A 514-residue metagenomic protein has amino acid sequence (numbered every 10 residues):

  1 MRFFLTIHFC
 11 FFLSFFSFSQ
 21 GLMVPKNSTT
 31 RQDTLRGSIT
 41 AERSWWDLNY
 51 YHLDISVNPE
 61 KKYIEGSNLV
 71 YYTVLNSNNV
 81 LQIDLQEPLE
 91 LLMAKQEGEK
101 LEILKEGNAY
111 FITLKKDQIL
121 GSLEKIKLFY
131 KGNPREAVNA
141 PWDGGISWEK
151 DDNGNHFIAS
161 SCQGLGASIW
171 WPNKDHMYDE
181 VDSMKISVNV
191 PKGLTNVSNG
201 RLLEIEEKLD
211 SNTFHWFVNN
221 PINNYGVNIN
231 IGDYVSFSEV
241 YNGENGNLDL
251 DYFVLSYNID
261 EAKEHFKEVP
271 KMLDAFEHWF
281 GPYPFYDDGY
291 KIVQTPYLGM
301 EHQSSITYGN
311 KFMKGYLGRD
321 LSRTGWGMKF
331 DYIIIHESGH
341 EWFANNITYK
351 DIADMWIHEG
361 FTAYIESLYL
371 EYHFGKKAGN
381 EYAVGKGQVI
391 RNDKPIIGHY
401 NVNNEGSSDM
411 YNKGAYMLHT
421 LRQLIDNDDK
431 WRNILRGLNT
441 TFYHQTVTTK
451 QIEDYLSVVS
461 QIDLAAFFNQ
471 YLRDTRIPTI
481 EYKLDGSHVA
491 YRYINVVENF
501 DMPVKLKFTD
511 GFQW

Functional and structural regions predicted by a protein language model:
S19-E65, L92, E149-F157, H176-Y178 (+1 more regions): N-terminal, polar/Ser/Thr-rich
R36, T40, L120, F129-M184 (+1 more regions): Glycine/proline-rich low-complexity spacer/linker segments in large multi-domain proteins
G66, K174-I335: Hydrophobic helix-coil surface modules that form long, contiguous segments used for peptide/substrate interaction
Q86-E149: A surface-exposed beta-strand-loop module
E90-E97, V197, L464-A465, I480-W514: Beta-strand-rich binding/interaction modules
C162-Q163, P270, A275, Y286 (+3 more regions): Zinc-dependent metallopeptidase catalytic helix centered on the HExxH motif and its immediate flanking segment
N219, M355, E359-T420, L424 (+1 more regions): Acidic/His/Gly-enriched intrinsically disordered linker/tail segments that often contain short helix/coil "MoRF-like"
P284, S407-V489: Amphipathic alpha-helical substructures
